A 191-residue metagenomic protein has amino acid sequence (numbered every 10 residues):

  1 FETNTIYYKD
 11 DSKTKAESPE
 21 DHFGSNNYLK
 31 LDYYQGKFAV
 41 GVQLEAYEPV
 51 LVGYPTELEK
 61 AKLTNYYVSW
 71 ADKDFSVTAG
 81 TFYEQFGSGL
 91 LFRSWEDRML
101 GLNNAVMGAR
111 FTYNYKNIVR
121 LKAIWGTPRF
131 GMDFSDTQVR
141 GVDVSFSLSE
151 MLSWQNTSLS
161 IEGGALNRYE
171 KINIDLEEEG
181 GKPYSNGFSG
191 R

Functional and structural regions predicted by a protein language model:
E2-G24, Y33-E59, A71-D74, E96-R191: Signature for the C-terminal beta-barrel architecture of outer-membrane proteins
N65: Phosphate/ribose-recognition catalytic cores of enzymes acting on nucleotide-derived substrates
Y83-L90, S94: Surface-exposed extracellular loop regions of Gram-negative outer-membrane beta-barrel proteins, predominantly
